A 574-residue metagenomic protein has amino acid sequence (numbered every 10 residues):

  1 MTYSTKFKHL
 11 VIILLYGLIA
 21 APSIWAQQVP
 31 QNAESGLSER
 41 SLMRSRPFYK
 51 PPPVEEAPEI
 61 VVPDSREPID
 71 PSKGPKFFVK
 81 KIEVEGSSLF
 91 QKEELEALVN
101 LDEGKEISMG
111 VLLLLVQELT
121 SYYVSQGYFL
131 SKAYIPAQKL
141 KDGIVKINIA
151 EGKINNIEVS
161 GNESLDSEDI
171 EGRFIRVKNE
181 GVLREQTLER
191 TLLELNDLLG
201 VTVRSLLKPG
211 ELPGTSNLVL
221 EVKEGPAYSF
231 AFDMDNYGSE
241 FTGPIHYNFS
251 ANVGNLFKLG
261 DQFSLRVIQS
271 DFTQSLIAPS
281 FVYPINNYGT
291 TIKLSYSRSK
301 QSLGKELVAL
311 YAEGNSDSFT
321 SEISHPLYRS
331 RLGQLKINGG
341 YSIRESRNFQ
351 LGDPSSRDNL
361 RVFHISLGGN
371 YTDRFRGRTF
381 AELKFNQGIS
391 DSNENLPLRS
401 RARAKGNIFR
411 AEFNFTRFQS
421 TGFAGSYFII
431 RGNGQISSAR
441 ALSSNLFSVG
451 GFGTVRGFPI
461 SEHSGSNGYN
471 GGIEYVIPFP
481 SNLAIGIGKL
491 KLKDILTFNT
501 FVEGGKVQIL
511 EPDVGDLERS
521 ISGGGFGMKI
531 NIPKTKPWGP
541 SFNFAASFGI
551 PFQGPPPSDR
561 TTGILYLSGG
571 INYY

Functional and structural regions predicted by a protein language model:
Y3, Q27-G238, S250, V267-S275 (+1 more regions): Periplasmic polypeptide-binding modules associated with outer-membrane biogenesis and secretion
M109, G181-V182, N236-E240, R266-S270 (+6 more regions): Outer-membrane beta-barrel domain signature
V201, S216, P226-F230, I245-Y247 (+12 more regions): Outer-envelope beta-barrel architecture signal
E224, N255-L259, D271, P284-N287 (+7 more regions): Outer-membrane beta-barrel strand-turn architecture
Y228-G238, F249, G260-D271, I277-P279 (+5 more regions): Transmembrane beta-strand segments that form the barrel wall of outer-membrane beta-barrel proteins
S229, P284, T291-S443, V507-L510 (+1 more regions): Transmembrane beta-strand segments of outer-membrane beta-barrel domains in Gram-negative and organellar OMPs
Y247-L256, S275-Y296, D317-L327, F363-Y371 (+3 more regions): Feature captures outer-membrane beta-barrel proteins of Gram-negative bacteria and organelles
R399-Y574: C-terminal transmembrane beta-barrel domains of outer membrane proteins
